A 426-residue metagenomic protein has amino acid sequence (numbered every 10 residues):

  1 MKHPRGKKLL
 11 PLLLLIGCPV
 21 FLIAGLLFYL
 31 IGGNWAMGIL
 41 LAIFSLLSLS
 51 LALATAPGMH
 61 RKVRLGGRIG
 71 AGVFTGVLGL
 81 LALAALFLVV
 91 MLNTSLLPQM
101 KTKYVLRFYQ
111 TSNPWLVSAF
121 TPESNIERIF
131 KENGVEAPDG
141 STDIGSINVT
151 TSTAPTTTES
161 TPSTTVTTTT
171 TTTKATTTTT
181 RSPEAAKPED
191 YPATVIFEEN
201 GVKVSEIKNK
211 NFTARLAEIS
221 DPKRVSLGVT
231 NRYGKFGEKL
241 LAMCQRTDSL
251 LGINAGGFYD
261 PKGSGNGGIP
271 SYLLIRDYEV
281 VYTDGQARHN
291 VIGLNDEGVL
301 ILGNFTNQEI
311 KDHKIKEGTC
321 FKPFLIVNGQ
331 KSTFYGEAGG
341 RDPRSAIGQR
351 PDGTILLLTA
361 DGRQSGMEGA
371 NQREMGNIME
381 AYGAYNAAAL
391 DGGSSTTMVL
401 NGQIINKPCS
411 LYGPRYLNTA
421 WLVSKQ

Functional and structural regions predicted by a protein language model:
K2-Q426: Gly/Ser/Thr/Pro-rich low-complexity, intrinsically disordered segments
